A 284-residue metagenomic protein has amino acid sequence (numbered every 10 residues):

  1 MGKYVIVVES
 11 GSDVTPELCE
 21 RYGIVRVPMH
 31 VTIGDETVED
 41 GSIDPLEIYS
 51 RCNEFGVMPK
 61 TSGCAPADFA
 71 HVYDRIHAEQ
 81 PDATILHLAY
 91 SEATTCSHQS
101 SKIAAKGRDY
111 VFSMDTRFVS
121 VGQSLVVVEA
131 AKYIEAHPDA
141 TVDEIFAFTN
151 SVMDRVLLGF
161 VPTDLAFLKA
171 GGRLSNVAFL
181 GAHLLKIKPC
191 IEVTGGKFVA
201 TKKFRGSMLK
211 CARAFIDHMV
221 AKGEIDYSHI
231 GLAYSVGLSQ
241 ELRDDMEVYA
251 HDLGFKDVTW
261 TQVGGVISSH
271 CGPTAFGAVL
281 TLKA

Functional and structural regions predicted by a protein language model:
K3, G11-T32, G41, G56 (+3 more regions): Mixed-charge interfacial surface used for oligomerization/domain docking and macromolecular partner engagement
V7: Generic enzyme active-site microenvironment
T37-R108: Class I S-adenosyl-L-methionine
A89-S91, M114-R117: Short beta-strand->loop
